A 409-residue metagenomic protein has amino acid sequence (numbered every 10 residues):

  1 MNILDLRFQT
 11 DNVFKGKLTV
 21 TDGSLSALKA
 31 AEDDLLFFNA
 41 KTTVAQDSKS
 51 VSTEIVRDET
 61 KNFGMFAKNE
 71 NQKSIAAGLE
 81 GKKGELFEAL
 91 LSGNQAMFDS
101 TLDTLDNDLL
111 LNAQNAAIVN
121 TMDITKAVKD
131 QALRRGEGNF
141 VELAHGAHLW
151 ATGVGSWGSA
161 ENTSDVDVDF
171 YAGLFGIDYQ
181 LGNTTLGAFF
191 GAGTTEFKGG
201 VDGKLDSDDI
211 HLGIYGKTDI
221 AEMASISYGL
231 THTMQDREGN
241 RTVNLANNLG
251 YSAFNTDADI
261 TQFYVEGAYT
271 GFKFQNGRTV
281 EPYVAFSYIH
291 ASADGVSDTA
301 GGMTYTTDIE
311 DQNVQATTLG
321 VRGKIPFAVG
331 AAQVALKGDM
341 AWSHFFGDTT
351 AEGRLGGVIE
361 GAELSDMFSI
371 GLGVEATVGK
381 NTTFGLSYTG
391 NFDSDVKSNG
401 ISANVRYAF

Functional and structural regions predicted by a protein language model:
M1-G93: Extracellular, surface-exposed repeat/solenoid domains
S48-G64, E70, G81, D106 (+5 more regions): Primarily extracellular Gram-negative trimeric autotransporter adhesin
E54-E59, T270, R406-F409: Short beta-strand-to-coil "C-cap" segments at the C-terminal boundary of structured domains/repeats, marking
A89-Q275, T389, D393-D395: Outer membrane beta-barrel translocator domains of Type V secretion systems
A144-G146, L181-T185, A221-M223, Q275-T279 (+4 more regions): Strand-connecting loop/turn motifs
L149-A151, L186-A188, L212-I214, E222-Y228 (+7 more regions): Transmembrane beta-strands of outer-membrane beta-barrel proteins
T163-V168, K198-G203, D236-D257, S292-N313 (+1 more regions): Solvent-exposed, glycine/polar-rich loop segments of beta-barrel outer-membrane systems
G213-T218, T299, M303-F409: Outer membrane beta-barrel transmembrane domains
